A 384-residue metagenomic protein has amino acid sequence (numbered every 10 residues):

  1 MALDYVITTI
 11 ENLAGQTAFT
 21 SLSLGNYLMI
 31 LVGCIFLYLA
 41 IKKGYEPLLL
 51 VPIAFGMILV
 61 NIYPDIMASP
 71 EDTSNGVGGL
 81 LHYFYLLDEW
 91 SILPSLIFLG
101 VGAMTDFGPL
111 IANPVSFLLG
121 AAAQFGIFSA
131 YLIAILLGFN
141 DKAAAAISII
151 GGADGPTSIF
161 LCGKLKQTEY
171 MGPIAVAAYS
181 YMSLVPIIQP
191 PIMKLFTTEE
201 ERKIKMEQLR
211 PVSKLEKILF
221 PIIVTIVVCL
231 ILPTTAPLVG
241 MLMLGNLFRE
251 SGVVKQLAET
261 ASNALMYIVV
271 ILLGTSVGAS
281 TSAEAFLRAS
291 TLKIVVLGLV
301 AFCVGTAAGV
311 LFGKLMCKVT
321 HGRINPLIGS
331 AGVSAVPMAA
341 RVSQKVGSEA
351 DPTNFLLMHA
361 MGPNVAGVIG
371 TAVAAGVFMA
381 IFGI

Functional and structural regions predicted by a protein language model:
M1-G76: N-terminal alpha-helical transmembrane segments of multi-pass membrane transport and channel/translocase proteins
M1-S21, Y27, T73, V77 (+3 more regions): Intrinsically disordered, low-complexity non-transmembrane regions of multi-pass membrane transporters
I62-H82, L99-I111, I133-A144, E284: Transmembrane alpha-helix boundary signature
W90, F98-M104, L119-S129, I133 (+3 more regions): Alpha-helical membrane segments and immediately flanking helix-loop junctions that form or couple to the substrate/ion
L110-Y131, S282-G309, A360-N364: Entry/N-cap segments of selected transmembrane alpha helices and their immediately preceding amphipathic helices
E169-I187, L297-G305, I328-A331: Alpha-helical transmembrane segments
A177-V253: Membrane-embedded hairpin module used as a gating/binding unit in multi-pass transport and secretion proteins
T225-F312: Transmembrane helical segments that form the transport core of multi-pass membrane transport proteins
